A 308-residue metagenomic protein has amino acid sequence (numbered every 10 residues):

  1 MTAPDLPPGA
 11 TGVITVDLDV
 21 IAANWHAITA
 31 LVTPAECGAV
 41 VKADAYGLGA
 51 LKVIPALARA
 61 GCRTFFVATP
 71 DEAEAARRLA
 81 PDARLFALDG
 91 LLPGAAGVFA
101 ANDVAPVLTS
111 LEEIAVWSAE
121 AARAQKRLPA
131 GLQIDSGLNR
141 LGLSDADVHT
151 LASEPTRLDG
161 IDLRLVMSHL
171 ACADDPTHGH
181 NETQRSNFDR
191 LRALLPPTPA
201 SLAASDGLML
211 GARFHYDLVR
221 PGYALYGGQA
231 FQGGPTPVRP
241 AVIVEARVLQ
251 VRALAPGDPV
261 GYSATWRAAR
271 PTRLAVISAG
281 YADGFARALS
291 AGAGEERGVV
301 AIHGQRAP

Functional and structural regions predicted by a protein language model:
M1-H26, A30, D71-E72, L91 (+3 more regions): Active-site anion/phosphate-binding pocket segments in diverse small-molecule metabolic enzymes
D5-P8, G12-T15, V20-A23, T33-R190 (+2 more regions): Active-site-proximal beta-alpha core segment in soluble small-molecule metabolic enzymes
